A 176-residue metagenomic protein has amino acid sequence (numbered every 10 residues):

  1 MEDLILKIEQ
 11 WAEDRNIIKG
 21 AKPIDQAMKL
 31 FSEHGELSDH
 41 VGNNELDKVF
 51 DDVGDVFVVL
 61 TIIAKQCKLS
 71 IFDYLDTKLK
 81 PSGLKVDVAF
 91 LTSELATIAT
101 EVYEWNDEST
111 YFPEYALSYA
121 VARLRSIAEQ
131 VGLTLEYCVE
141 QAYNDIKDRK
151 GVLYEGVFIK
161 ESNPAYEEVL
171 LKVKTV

Functional and structural regions predicted by a protein language model:
M1-V176: Flexible "arm" and connector segments at domain edges
